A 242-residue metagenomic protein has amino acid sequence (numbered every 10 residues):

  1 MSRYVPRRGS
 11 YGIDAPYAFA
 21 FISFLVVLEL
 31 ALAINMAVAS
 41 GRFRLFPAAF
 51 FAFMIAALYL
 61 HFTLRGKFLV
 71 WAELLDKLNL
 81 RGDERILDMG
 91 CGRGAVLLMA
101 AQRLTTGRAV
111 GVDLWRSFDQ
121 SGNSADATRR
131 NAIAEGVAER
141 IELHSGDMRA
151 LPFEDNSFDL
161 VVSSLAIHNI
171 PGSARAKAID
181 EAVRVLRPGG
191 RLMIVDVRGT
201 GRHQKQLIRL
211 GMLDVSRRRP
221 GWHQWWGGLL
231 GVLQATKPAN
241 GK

Functional and structural regions predicted by a protein language model:
G82-G92, V110: Conserved class I S-adenosyl-L-methionine
R93-T105: Conserved SAM-binding loop of SAM-dependent methyltransferases across substrates and taxa, primarily the Class I
L104, I170-G172, L186-P188: Helix-to-beta-strand junctions that scaffold the AdoMet/dcAdoMet cofactor pocket in Class I SAM-dependent enzymes
V137-M148: Conserved SAM-binding strand-loop segment of SAM-dependent methyltransferases
G146-V161: A short acidic, Gly/Pro-enriched loop at the edge of an enzyme's catalytic core that lines a small-molecule cofactor
A176-P188: A short glycine-rich, Lys/Arg-flanked "PGG" loop and its adjoining helix->strand segment in the class I
G189-D196: Conserved beta-strand signature within the Rossmann-like core of class I S-adenosyl-L-methionine
R209-S216, P220-K242: Core SAM-dependent methyltransferase catalytic element
